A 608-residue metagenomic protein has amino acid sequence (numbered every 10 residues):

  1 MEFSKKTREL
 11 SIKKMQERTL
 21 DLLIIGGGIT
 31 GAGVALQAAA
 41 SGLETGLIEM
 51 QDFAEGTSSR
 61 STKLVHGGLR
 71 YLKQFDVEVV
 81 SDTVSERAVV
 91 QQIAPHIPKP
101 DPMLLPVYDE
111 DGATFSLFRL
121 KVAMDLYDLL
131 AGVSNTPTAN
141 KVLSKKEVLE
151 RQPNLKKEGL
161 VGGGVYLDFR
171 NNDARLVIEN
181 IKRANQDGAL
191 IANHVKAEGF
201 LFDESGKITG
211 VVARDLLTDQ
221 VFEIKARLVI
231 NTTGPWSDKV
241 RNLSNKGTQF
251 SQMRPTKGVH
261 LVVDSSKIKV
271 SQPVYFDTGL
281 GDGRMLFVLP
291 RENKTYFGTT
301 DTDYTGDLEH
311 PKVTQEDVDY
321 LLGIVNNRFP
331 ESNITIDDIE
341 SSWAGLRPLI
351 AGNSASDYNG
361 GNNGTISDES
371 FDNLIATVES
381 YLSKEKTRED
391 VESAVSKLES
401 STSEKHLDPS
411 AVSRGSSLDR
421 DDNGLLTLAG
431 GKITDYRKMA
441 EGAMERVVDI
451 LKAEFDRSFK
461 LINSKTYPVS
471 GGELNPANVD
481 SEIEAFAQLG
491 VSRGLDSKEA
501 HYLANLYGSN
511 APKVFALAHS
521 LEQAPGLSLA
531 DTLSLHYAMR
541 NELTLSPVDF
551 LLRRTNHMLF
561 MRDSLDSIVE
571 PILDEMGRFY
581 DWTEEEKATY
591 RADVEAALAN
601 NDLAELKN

Functional and structural regions predicted by a protein language model:
M1-L22, Q37-S41: Extreme N-terminal leader/targeting segments of oxidoreductases
L10, K14, Q51, I97 (+11 more regions): C-terminal accessory subdomains/tails of enzymes that are appended
R18-L20, L217-L228: Core beta-strand elements of the Rossmann-like FAD/NAD(P) dinucleotide-binding domain in flavoenzyme oxidoreductases
I24-I25, I224-G234: Short hydrophobic core segments
G26-G28, M50: Glycine-rich Rossmann-fold phosphate-binding loop(s) that bind the pyrophosphate of adenine dinucleotide cofactors
A39-S59: Glycine-rich FAD pyrophosphate-binding loop
K63-E147, R151, L286: Dinucleotide-binding Rossmann-like beta1-alpha1 core, especially the glycine-rich loop that anchors the ADP
N193-T209: A conserved short coil-to-beta-strand element within the FAD-binding core of flavoproteins
